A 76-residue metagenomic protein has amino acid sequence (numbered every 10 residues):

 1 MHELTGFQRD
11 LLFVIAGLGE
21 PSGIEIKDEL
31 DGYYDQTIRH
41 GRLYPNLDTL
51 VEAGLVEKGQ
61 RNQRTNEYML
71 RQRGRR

Functional and structural regions predicted by a protein language model:
M1-E20: Short alpha-helical segments that sit at the start of domains
P21-D31: Short acidic, hydrophobic short linear motifs in intrinsically disordered regions
D31-R42: Short, positively charged loop/turn segments that connect secondary-structure elements
V51-G59: A short, conserved structural fragment
Q63-R76: Basic, amphipathic "hinge/linker" alpha-helix immediately C-terminal to the N-terminal HTH DNA-binding motif
